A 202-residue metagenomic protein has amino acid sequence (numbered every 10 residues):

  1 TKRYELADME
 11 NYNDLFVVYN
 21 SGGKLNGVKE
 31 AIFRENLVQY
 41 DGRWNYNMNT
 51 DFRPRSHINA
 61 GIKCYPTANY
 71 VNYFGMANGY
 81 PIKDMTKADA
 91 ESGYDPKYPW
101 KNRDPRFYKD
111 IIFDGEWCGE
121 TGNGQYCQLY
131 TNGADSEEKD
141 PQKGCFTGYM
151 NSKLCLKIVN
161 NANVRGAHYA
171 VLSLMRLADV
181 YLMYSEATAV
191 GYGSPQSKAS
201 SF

Functional and structural regions predicted by a protein language model:
T1-R3, F33, P99, R103 (+2 more regions): Extended, hydrophobic/aromatic-rich amphipathic alpha-helical segments that build helical scaffolds
T1-S136: An aromatic- and glycine-enriched ligand-binding surface/loop that stacks and positions planar moieties
A90-S92, P96, T121, Y126-L129 (+5 more regions): Intrinsic disorder/low-complexity segments enriched in polar/small residues
L129-R176: Active-site beta-strand/loop architecture of penicillin-binding DD-peptidases
